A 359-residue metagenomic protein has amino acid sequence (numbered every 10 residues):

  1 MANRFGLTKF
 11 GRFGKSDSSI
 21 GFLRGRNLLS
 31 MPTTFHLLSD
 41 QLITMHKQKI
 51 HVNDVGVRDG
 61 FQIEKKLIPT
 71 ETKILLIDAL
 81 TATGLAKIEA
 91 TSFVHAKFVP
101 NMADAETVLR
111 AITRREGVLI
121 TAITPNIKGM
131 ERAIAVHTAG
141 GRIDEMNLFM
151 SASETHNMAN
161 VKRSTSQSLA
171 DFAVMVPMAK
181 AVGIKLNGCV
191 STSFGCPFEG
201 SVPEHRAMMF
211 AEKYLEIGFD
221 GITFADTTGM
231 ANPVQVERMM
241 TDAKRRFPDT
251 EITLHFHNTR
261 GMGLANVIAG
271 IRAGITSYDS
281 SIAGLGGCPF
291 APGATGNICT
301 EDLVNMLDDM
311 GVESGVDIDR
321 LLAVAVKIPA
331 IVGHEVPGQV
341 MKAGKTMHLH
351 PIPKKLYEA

Functional and structural regions predicted by a protein language model:
A2-I43: N-terminal mitochondrial targeting presequence
G11, F35-A359: Catalytic cores and adjacent flexible loops of soluble metabolic enzymes that perform enolate/carbanion chemistry on
